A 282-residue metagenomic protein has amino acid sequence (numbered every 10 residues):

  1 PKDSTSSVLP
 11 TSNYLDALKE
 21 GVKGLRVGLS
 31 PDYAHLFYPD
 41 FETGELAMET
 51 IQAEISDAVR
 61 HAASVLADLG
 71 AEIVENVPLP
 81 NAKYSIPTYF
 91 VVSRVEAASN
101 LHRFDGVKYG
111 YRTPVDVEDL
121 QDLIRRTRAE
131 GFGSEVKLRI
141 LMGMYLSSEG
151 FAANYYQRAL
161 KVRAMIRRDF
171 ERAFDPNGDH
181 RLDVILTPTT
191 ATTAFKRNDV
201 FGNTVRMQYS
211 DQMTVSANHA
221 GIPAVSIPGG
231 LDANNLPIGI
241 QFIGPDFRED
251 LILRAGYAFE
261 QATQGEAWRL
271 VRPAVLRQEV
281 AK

Functional and structural regions predicted by a protein language model:
P1-Q52, S56-L69, K137-E171, R181 (+1 more regions): Structural helix-boundary/capping segments
S6-L9, A47, P87-Y89, E118-D119 (+3 more regions): Short, surface-exposed loop/helix-turn segments at secondary-structure junctions that function as lids/hinges flanking
E72-P78, V225: General small-molecule cofactor/ligand-binding pocket signal
G106-V107, L146-S148, T190-T193: Short glycine-rich anion-binding loops that position phosphate/pyrophosphate groups of nucleotides and phosphorylated
Y111-L138: Glycine-rich phosphate/pyrophosphate-binding loop and adjacent beta-alpha nucleotide/cofactor-binding cores
P176-L182: Glycine-rich phosphate-binding loop signature in dinucleotide/nucleotide-binding domains
